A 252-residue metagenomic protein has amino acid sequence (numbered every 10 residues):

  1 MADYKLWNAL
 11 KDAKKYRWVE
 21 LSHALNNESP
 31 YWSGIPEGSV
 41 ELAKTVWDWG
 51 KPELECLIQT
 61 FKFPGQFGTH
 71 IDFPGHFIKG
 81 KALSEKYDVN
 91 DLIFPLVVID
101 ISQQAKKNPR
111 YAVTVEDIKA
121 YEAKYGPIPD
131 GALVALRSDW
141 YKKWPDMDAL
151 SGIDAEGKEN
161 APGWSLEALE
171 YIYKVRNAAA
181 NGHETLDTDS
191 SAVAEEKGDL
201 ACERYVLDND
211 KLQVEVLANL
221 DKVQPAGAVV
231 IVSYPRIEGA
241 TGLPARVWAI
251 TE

Functional and structural regions predicted by a protein language model:
M1-E252: Active-/binding-site microenvironments in catalytic and ligand-binding cores
